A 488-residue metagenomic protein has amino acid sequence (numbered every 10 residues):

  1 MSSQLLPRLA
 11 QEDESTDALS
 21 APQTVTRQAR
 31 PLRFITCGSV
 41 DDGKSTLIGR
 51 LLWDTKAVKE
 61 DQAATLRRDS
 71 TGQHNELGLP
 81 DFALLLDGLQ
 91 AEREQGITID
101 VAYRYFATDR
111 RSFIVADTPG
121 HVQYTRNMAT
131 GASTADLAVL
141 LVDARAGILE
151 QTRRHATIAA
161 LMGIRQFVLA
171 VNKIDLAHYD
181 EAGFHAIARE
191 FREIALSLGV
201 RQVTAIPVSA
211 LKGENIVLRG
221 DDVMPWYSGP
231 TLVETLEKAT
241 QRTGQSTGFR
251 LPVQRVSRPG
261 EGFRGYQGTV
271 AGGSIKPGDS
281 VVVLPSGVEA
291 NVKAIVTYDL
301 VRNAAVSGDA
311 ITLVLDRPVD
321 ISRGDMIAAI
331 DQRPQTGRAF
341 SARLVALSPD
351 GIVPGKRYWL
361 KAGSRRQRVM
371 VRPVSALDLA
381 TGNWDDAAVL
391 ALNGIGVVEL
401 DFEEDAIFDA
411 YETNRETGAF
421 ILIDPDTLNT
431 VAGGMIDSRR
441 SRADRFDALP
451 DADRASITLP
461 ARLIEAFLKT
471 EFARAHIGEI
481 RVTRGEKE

Functional and structural regions predicted by a protein language model:
S2-F34, D42-T46, T108-D109, G260-E488: C-terminal effector/interaction modules appended to NTPase cores
D13-D17, P22-Q123, A135: P-loop NTPase switch module centered on the Walker A-proximal segment
D41, L47, L66, G96 (+12 more regions): Residue-level signature of catalytic and energy-coupling elements of molecular machines, predominantly ATP/GTP-dependent
L47-L51, Q62-T65, N127, Q151-I158 (+2 more regions): Alpha-helical scaffold elements adjacent to nucleotide-binding pockets in ATP/GTP-utilizing enzyme cores
G72-E76, D87-I99, I194-V203, E237-F249 (+4 more regions): Active-site phosphate-binding and catalytic loops of NTP-dependent enzymes
R111-F113, T118-Q123, S133-A156, I164-H185: Conserved Switch II/interswitch segment of TRAFAC-class P-loop GTPases
A177-T243: Canonical P-loop GTPase G-domain recognition
L211, Y227-Q267, V282, E289 (+1 more regions): Accessory interdomain/linker segments of ATP-dependent helicases and helicase-like nucleic-acid enzymes that mediate
